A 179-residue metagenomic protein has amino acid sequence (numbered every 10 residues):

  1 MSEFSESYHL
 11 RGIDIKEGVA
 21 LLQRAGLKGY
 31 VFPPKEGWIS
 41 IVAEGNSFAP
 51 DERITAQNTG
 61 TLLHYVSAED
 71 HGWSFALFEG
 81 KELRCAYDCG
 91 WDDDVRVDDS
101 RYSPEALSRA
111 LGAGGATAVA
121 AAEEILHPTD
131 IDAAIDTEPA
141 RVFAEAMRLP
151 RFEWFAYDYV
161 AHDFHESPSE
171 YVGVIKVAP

Functional and structural regions predicted by a protein language model:
M1-K35: Short, extreme N-terminal segment that most often corresponds to the first beta-strand
E3-E6, K35-I39, T59-T61, G72-W73: Short, surface-exposed beta-edge/turn micro-motifs
S7-H9, G18, S40, D51 (+1 more regions): Functionally constrained cores in energy, signaling, and assembly domains
L22, V42-A43: A composition-biased, non-transmembrane "mature-region" signal
G29-E36, L63-E69: A generic structural motif
A43-P179: Charged interaction segments
